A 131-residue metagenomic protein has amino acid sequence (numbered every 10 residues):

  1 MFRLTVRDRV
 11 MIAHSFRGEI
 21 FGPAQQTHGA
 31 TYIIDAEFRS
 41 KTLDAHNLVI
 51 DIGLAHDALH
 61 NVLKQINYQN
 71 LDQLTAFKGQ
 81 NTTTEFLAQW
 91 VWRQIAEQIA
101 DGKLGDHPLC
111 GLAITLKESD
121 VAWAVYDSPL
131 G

Functional and structural regions predicted by a protein language model:
M1-G131: Charge-rich, low-complexity N-terminal segments
